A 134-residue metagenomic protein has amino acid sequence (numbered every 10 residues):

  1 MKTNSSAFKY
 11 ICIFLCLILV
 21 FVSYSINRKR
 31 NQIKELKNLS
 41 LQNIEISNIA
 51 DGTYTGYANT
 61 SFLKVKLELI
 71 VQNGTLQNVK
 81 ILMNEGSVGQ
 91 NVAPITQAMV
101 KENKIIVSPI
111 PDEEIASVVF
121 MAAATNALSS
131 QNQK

Functional and structural regions predicted by a protein language model:
M1-K66, I70-K134: Intrinsically disordered terminal and processing segments
